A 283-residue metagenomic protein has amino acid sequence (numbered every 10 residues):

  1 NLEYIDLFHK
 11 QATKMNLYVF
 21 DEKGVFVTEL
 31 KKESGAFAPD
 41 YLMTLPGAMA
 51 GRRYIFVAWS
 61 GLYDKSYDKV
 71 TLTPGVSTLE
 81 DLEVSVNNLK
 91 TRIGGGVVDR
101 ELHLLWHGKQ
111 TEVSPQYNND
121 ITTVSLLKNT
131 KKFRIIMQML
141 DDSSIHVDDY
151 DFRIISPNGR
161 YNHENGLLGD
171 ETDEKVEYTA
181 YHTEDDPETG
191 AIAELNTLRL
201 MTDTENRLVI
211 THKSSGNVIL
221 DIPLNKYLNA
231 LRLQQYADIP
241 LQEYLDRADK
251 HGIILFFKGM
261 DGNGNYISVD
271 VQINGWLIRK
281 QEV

Functional and structural regions predicted by a protein language model:
N1-K10, M137-S143: Short amphipathic, basic-aromatic surface patches that mediate peripheral association with negatively charged
L7-H9, P46-A48, S114, S125 (+2 more regions): Generic marker of residues within folded, mature protein domains
T13, R52-Y54, D120, N129-K131 (+6 more regions): Residues at beta-strand starts and edge strands
T13-V70, I145-Q235, V283: Tryptophan-paired
F26-K128: Short, low-hydrophobicity acidic/polar segments
N87-E188: A sequence/structural signal for flexible, mid-protein segments enriched in small/helix-disrupting residues
Y181, D270-V283: Short, low-complexity, Pro/Ser/Thr/Gly-rich segments in the mature regions of secreted, periplasmic
K213-V271: C-terminal structured domain segments
